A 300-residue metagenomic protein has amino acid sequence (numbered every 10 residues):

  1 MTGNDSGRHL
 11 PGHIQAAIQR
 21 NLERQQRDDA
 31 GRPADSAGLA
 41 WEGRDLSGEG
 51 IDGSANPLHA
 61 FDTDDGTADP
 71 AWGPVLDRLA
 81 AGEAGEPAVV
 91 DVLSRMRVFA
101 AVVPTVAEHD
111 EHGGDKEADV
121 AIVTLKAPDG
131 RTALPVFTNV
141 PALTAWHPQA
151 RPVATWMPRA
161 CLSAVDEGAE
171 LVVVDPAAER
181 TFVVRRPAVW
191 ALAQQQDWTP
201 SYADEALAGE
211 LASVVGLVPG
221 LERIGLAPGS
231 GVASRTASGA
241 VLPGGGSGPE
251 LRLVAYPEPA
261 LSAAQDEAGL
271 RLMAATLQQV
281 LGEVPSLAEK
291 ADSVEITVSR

Functional and structural regions predicted by a protein language model:
M1-R300: An interfacial alpha-helical scaffold signature
